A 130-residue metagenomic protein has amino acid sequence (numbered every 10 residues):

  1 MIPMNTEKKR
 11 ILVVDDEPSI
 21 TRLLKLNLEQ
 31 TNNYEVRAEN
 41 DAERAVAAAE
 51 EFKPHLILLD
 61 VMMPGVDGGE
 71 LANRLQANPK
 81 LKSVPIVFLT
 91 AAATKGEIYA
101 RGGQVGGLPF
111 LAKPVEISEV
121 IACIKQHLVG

Functional and structural regions predicted by a protein language model:
R22-Q30: Charged docking surfaces used in two-component/phosphorelay signaling
N33-N40, A48: Short hydrophobic/Thr-rich beta-strand motif most characteristic of the beta2 strand and flanking loop of CheY-like
E39-E43, I117: Conserved Asp/Asn-Gly motif in the active-site loop of CheY-like receiver
F52-L58: Active-site beta3 strand of CheY-like receiver
M63: Receiver (REC) domain active-site loop signature in two-component systems and cognate sites in sensor histidine kinases
L89-T90: Hydrophobic/aromatic residues positioned on beta-strands within the core alpha/beta folds
P114-I124: C-terminal output helix
